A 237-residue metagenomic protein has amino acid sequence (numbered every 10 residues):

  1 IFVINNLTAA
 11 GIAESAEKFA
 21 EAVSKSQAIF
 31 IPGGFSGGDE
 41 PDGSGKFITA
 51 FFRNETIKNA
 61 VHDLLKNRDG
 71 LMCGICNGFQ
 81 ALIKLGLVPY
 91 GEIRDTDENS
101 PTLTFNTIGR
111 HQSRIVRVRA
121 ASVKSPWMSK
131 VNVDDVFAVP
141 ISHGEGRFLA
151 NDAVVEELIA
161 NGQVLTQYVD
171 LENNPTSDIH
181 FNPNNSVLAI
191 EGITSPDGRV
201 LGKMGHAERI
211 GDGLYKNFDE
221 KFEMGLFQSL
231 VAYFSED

Functional and structural regions predicted by a protein language model:
I1-C73, F79-E92, D97-E98: Flexible gly/pro-rich beta->alpha loop and the following alpha-helix that scaffold active-site loops
G11-E21, A60-D63, R94-D237: Amide-donor transfer/coupling interface in amidating biosynthetic enzymes
G34, N77-G78, G144, A207: Conformational gate/switch positions in structured elements
R68, C73-G74, P140, K203: Short conserved micro-motifs on helix faces and helix-strand junctions that flank and scaffold key functional residues
G78-F79, K124: Short, flexible active-site-adjacent loop segments at beta-strand->alpha-helix junctions, enriched in small/polar
